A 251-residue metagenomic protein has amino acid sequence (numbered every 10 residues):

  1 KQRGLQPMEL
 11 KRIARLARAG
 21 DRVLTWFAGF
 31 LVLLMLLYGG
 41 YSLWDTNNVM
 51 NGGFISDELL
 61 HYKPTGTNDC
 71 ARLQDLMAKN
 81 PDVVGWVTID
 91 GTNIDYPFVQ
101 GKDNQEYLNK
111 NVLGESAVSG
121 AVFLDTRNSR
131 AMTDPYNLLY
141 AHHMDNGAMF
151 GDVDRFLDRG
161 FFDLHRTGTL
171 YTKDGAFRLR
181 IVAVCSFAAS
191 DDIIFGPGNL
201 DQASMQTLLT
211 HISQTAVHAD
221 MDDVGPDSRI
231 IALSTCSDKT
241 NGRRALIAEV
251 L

Functional and structural regions predicted by a protein language model:
K1-D21: N-terminal Lys/Arg-rich, disordered targeting/topogenic segments
L16-R22, S42, V49: Intrinsically disordered, low-complexity regulatory regions that flank transcription factor DNA-binding cores
R22-L43: Hydrophobic membrane-insertion alpha-helices, especially the h-region of bacterial N-terminal signal peptides
L36-L251: Solvent-exposed, non-transmembrane regions of membrane-associated and secreted proteins
